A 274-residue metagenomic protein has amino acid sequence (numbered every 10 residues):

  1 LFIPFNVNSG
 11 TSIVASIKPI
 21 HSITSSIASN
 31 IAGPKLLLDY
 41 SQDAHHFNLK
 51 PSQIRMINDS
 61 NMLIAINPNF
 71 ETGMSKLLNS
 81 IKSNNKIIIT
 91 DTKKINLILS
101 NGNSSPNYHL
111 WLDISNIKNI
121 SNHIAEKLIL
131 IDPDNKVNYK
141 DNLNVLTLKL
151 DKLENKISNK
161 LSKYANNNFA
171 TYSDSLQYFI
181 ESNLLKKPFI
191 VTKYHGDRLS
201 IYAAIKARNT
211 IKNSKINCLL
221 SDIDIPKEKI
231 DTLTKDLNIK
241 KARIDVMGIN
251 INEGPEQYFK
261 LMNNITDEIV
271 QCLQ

Functional and structural regions predicted by a protein language model:
G10-Q274: Extracytoplasmic metal-acquisition and chelation regions
